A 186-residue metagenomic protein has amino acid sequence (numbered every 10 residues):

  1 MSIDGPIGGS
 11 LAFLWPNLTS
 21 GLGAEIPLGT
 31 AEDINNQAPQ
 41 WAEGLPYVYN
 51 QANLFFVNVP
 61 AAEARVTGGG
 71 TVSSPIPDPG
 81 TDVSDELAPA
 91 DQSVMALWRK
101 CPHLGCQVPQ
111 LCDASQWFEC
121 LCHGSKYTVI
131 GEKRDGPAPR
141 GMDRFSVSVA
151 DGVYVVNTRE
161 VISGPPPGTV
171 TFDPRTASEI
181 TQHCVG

Functional and structural regions predicted by a protein language model:
S2-L111, F145-G186: N-terminal pre-ligand scaffold of iron-sulfur
A31-A38, Q116, D135-A138: Short linear motifs in intrinsically disordered
W98-G105, P109-L111, Q116-G131, D135: Soluble extracytoplasmic domains of inner/organellar membrane proteins
S115, E132-V153: Polybasic, low-complexity binding patches
